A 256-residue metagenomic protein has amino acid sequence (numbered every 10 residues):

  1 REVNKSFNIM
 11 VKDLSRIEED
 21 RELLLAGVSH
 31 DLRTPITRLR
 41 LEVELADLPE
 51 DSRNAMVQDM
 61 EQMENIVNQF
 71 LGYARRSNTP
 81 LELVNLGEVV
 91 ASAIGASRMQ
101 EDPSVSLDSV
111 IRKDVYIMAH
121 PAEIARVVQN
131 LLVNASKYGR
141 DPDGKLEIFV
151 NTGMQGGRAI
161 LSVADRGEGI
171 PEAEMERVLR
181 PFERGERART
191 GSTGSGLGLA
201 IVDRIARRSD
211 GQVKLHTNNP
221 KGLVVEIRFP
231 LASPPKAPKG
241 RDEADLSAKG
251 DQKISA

Functional and structural regions predicted by a protein language model:
R1-L23: Amphipathic coiled-coil signaling helices used for dimeric signal transmission
R76-E82, Y116-A119: Conserved micro-motifs of the catalytic ATP-binding
L86, G169-R177: Short helix N-cap motif at coil->helix boundaries in the Bergerat
S104-Y116, P220: Conserved catalytic submotifs in the C-terminal HATPase_c
A135-G139: Short helix-loop "hinge" at the ATP-lid/N-box region of the Bergerat-fold HATPase_c
K145-G157: Short beta-strand/loop element within the Bergerat-fold HATPase_c
D210-Q212: Conserved glycine-rich
